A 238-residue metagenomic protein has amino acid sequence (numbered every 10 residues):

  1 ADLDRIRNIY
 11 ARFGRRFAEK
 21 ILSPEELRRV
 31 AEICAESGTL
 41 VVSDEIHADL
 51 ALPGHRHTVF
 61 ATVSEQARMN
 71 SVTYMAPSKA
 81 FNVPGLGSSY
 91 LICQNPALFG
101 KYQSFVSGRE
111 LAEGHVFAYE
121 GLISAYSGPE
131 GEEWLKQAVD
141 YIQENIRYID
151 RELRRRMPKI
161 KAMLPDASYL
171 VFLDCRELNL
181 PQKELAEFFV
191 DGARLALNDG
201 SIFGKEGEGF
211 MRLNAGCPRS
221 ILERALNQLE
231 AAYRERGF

Functional and structural regions predicted by a protein language model:
A1-I6, R15-L40, E45-V83: Active-site pre-lysine segment of PLP-dependent enzymes
D2, E65-Q143, R151, Y233: Conserved core segment of the aminotransferase class I/II
Y10-R12, V42-E45, Y74-M75, Y90 (+3 more regions): Short beta-strand segments
V42-S43, L197-D199: Hydrophobic residues in well-ordered beta-strands that form the structural core
A67, P181, F188-L197, F203-F238: PLP-dependent enzyme catalytic core of the Aspartate aminotransferase-like
Q94-N95, S127, D174-R176, G216-P218: Residue-level recognition of strand-loop junctions within catalytic nucleotide-signaling folds
I123, V139-D150, A162-C175: Conserved glycine-rich beta-strand-loop-beta hairpin in the small C-terminal domain of fold type I
